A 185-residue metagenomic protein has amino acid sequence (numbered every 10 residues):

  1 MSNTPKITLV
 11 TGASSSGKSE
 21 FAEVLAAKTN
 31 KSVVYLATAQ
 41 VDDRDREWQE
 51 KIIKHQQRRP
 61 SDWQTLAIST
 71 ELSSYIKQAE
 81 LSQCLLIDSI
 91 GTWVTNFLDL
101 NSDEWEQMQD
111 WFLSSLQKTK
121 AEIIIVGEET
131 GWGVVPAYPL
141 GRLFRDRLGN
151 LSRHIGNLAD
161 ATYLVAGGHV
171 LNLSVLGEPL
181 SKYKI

Functional and structural regions predicted by a protein language model:
M1-K6, S181-I185: Short, low-complexity, intrinsically disordered N-terminal peptides in bacterial proteins
T4, I53-Q56, L85-F97, G131: Short, basic/glycine-rich phosphate-binding loops at helix/coil junctions that contact nucleotide phosphates
T4-Q78: Conserved P-loop
L9, C84-L86, I124-V126: Structural motif
A22, H55, L86, E128 (+1 more regions): Residue-level signal for inorganic ion chemistry
V33, L85, A161-L164: Short, well-ordered beta-strand core segments
S61-M108: Helix-adjacent hinge/juxtasegments
T70, V94-I185: Replace "adjacent to P-loop NTPase cores in ATP/GTP-dependent enzymes" with "adjacent to NTP-binding cores
